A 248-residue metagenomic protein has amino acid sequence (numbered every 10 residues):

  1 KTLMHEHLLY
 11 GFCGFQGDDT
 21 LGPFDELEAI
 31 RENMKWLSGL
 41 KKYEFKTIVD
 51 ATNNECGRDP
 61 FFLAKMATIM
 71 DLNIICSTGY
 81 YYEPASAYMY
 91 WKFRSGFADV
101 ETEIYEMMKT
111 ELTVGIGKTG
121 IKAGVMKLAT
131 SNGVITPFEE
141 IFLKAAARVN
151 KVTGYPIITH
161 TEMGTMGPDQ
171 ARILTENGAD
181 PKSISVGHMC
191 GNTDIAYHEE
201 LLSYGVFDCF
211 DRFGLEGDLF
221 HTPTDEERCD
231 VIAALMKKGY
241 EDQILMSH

Functional and structural regions predicted by a protein language model:
L3-G11, G17-N73, E101-I121: Alpha-helical scaffold segments that flank or form the walls of functional sites
H7-L9, N53-N54, G79-E83, S131 (+3 more regions): Active-site beta-loop-alpha junctions enriched in small/polar residues
G17-E28, L128-V134, I157-E162: Glycine-rich phosphate-binding "P-loop"
E26, V152-E227: Active-site core of metal-dependent hydrolases
S38-K42, L63-D71, L112-I121, R148-K151 (+3 more regions): Acidic (Asp/Glu)-rich catalytic clusters
R58-N73, I135-F138, A171-S183: Short, electropositive alpha-helical surface patch
K65-I69, N73-I75, G79-P156, F207 (+2 more regions): Active-site gating/metal-coordination segments in enzymes
F210-R212, D242-H248: Short acidic/histidine-rich active-site segments
